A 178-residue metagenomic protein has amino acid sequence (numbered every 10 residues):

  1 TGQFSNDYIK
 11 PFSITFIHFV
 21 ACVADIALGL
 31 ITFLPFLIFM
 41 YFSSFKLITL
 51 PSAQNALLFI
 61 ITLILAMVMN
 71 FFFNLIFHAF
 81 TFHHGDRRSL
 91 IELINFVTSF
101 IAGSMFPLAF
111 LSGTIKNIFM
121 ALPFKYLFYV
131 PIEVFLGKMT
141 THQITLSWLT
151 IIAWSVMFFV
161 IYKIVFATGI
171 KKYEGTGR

Functional and structural regions predicted by a protein language model:
T1-L37: Hydrophobic alpha-helical transmembrane segments of multi-pass membrane transport proteins
G2-Q3, F72-A79, H83, T114-N117 (+2 more regions): Membrane-spanning helices that line or support transport/gating and their immediate boundary helices in channels
F4-T15, I48, S52, S89 (+2 more regions): Juxtamembrane loop-helix boundary motifs flanking transmembrane segments in multi-pass membrane proteins
Y8-I9, T81, A102, I170: Helix-terminus/helix-capping segments at the ends of transmembrane helices and short amphipathic helices
F12-A24, A53, L57, I61 (+2 more regions): Alpha-helical membrane-protein architecture signal
I26-H84, I144-A153, M157-V160: Alpha-helical transmembrane segments and their short interhelical loops
L47, F77-H78, F82-V134: Transmembrane helix segments
F135-K138, T150-R178: Junction motif at the cytosolic side of a transmembrane helix
